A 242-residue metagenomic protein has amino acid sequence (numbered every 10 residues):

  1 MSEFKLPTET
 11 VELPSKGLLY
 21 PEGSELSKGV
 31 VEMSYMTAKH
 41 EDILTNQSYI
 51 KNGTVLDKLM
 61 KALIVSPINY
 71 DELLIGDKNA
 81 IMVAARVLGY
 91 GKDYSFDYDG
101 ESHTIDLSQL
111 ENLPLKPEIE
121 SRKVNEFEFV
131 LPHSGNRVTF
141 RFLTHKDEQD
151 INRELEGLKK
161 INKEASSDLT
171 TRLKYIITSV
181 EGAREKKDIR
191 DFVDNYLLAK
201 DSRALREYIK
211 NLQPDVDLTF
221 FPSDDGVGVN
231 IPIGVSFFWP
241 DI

Functional and structural regions predicted by a protein language model:
M1-I242: Long C-terminal interaction/binding lobes of large macromolecular proteins
